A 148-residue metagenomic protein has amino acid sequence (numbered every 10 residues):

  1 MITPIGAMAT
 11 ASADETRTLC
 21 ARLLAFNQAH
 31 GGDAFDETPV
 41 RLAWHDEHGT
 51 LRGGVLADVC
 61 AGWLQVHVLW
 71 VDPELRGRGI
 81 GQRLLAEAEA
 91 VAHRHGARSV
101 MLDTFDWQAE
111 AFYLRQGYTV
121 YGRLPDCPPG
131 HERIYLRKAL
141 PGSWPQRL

Functional and structural regions predicted by a protein language model:
T3-H67, D72, W107, D126 (+1 more regions): Acetyl-CoA-dependent GNAT
L75-R76, S99, F112: Acidic/histidine-enriched, beta-strand-rich ligand/metal-binding domains
G77-A90, R115: Conserved acetyl-CoA-binding loop-helix of GNAT-fold acetyltransferases
G81, L85, D106-A109, D126-E132: Short glycine/proline-centered loop/turn elements that form peptide/ligand docking sites
A92-F105: Conserved GNAT acetyl-CoA-binding A-motif
M101-D103, L114, T119-Y135: Conserved catalytic-core motifs of GNAT/GCN5-like acyltransferases
G142-Q146: Short, charged/polar, Gly/Pro-enriched secondary-structure boundary elements
